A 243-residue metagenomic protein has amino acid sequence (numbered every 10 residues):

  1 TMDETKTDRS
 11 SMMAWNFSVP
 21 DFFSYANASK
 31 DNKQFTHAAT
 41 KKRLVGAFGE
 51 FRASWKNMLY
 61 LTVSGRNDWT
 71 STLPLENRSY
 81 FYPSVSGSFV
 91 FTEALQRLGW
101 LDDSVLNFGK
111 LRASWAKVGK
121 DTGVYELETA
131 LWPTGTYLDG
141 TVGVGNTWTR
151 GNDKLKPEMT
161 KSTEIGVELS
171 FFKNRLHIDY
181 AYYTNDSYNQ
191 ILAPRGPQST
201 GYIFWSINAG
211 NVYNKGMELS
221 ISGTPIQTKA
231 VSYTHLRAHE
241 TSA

Functional and structural regions predicted by a protein language model:
T1-L236, S242: Extracellular/periplasmic, surface-exposed regions of secreted and cell-surface proteins
